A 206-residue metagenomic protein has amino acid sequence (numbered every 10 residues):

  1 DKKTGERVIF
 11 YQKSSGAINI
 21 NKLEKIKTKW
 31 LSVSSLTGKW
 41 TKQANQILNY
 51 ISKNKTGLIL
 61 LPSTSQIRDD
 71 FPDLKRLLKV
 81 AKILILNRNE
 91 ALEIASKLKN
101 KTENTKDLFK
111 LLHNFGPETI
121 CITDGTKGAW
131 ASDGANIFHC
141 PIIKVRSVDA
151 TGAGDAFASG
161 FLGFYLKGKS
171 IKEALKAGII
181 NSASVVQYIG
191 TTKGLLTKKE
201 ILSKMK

Functional and structural regions predicted by a protein language model:
K2-I83, R88-I137, E200: Ribokinase/PfkB-type carbohydrate-kinase core domain
K97-L98, T102-K206: Conserved phosphate-binding/catalytic region of the ribokinase-like
